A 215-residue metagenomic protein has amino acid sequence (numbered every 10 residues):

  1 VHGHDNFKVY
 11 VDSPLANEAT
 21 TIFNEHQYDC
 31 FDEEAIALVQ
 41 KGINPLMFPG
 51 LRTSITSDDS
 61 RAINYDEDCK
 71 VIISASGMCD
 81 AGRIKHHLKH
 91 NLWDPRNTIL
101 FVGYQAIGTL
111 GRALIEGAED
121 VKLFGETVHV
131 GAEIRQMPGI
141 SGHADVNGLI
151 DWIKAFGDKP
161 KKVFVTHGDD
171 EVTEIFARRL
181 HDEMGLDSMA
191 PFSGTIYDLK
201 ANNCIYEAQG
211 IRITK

Functional and structural regions predicted by a protein language model:
V1-K215: Acidic/His-rich, metal-assisted hydrolase cores and their charged scaffolds
